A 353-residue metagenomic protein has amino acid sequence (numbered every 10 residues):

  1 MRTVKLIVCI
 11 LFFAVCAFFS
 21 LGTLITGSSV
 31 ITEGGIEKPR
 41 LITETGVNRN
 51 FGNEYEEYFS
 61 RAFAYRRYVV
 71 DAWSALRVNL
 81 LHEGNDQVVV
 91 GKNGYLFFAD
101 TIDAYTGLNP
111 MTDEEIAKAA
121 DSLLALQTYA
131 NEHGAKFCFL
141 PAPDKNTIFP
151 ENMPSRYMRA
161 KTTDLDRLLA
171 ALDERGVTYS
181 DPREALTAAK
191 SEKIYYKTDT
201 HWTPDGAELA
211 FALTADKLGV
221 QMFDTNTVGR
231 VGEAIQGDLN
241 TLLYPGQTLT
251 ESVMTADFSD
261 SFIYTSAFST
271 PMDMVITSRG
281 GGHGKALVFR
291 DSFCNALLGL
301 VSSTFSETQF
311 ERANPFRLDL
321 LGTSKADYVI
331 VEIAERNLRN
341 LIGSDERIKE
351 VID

Functional and structural regions predicted by a protein language model:
M1-D353: Extracellular glycan-modifying ectodomains
